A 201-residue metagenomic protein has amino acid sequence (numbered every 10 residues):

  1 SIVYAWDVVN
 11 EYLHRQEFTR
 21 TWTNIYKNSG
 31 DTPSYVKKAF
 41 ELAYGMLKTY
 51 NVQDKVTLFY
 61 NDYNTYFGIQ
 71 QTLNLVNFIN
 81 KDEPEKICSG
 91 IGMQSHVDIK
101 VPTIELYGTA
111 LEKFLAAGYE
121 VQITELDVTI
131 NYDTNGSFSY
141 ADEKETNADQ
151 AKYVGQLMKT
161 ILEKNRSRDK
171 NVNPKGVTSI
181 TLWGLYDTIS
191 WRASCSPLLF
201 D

Functional and structural regions predicted by a protein language model:
I2, I87, N173-G176: Short loop/turn motifs at secondary-structure junctions
Y4, N10, G45-M46, Q53-Y63 (+2 more regions): Aromatic- and acid-rich polysaccharide-binding/catalytic face of secreted or lumenal carbohydrate-active enzymes
D7, Y12-P33, A39-G45, L106-Q122 (+1 more regions): Aromatic-rich peripheral "rim/lid" segments of glycoside hydrolase catalytic domains that contact and position glycan
Y12-D31, V36, F40, T49-V56 (+2 more regions): Flexible, surface-exposed loop/gating regions in the mature catalytic domains of secreted/periplasmic hydrolases
